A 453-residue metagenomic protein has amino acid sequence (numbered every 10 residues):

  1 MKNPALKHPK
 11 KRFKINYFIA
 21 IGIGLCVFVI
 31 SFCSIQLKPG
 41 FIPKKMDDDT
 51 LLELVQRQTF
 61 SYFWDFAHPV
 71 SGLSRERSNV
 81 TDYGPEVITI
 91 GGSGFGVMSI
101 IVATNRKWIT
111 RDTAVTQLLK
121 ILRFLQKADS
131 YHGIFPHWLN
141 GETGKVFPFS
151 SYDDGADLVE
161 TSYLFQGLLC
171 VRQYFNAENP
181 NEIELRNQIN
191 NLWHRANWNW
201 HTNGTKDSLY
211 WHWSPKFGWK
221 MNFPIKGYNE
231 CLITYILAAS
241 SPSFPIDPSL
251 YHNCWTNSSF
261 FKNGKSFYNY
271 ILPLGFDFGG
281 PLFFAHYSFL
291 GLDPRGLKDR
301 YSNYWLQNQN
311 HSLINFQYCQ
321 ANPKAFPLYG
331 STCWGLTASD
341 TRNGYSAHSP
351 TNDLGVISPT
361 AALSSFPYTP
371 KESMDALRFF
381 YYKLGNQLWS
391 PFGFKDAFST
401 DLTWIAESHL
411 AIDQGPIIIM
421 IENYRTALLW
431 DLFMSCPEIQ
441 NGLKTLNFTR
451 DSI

Functional and structural regions predicted by a protein language model:
M1-P39: Bacterial Sec-dependent N-terminal signal peptides
I35-I453: Ser/Thr/Asn(+Pro)-rich, low-complexity disordered segments
